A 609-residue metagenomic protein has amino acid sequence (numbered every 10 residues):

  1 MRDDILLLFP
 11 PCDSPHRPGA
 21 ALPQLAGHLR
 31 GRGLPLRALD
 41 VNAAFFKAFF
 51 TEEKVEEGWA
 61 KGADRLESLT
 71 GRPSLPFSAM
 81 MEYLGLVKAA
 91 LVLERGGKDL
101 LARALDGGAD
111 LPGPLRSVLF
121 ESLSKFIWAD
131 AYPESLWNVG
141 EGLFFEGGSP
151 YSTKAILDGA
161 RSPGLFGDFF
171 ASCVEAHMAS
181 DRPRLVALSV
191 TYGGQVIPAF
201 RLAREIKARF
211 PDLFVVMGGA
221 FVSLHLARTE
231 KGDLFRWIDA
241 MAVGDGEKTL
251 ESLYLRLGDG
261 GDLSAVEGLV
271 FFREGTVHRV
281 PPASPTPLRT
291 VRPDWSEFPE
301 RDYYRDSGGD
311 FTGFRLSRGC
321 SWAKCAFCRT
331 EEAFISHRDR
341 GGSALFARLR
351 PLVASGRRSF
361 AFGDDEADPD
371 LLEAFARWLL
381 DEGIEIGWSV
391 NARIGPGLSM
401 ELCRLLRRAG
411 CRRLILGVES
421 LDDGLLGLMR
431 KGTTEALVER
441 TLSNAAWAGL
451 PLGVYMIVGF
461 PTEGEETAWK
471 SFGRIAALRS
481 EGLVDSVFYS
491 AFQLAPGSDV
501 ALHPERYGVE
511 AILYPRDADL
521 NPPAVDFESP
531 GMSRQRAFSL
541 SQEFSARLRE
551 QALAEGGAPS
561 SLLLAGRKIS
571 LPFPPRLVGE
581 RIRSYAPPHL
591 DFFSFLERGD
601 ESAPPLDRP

Functional and structural regions predicted by a protein language model:
R2-P10, Q24, R30-G31, F45 (+5 more regions): Radical SAM enzyme core and accessory elements
D4, C12-E52, W59, E94-G97 (+3 more regions): Glycine-rich beta-alpha loop elements in corrinoid/cobalamin-binding modules across cobalamin-dependent enzymes
I5-C12, D212-V216, L224, F346-L452 (+1 more regions): Conserved SAM/AdoMet-binding glycine-rich loop
L29, L269, C320, F362 (+2 more regions): Conserved, mostly hydrophobic/aromatic
D40-F50, V222-T229, L372, G424 (+5 more regions): Flexible glycine/acidic-rich beta-alpha junction loops that bind and position SAM and/or redox cofactors in anaerobic
D158, F272-G313: N-terminal [4Fe-4S]-dependent radical SAM core
T229-E230, L402, T462-A477: Catalytic cores of alpha/beta
D306-S343: Canonical Radical SAM [4Fe-4S] cluster-binding loop centered on the CxxxCxxC motif and its immediate flanking residues
